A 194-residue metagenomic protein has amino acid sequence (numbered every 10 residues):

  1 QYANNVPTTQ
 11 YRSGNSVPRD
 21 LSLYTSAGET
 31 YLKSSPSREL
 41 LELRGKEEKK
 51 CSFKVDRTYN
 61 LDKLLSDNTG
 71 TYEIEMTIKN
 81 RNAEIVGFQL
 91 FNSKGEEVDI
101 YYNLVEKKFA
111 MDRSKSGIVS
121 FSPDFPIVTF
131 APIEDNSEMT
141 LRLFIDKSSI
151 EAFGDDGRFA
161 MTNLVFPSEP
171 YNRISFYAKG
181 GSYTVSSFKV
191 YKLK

Functional and structural regions predicted by a protein language model:
Q1-K194: Beta-rich accessory regions
